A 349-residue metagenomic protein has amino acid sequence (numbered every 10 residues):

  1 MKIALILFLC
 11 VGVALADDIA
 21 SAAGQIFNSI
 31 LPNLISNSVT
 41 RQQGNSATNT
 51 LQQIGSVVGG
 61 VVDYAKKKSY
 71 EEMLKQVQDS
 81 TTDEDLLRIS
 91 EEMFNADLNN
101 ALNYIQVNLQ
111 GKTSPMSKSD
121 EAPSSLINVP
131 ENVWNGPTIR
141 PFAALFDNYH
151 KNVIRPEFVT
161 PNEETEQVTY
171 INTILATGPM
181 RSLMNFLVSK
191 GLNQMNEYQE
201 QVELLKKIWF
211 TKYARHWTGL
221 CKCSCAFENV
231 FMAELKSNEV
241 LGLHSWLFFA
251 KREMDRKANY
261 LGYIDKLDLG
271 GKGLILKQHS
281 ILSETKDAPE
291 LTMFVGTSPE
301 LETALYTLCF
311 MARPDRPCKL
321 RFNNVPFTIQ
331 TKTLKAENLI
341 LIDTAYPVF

Functional and structural regions predicted by a protein language model:
K2-A16: Cleavable N-terminal signal peptides of Sec/SRP-targeted secreted and luminal proteins
F8-G12, L34-N37, I54, V77 (+1 more regions): Low-complexity, intrinsically disordered/propeptide-like segments
L9-V11, N28, M232, F249: Compositionally biased, low-structure terminal segments
D17-K68: N-terminal, immediately post-signal peptide pro-regions of secreted/luminal proteins
G55-R321: N-terminal "domain-start" segment
D315-F349: A cross-kingdom marker for long, charged
